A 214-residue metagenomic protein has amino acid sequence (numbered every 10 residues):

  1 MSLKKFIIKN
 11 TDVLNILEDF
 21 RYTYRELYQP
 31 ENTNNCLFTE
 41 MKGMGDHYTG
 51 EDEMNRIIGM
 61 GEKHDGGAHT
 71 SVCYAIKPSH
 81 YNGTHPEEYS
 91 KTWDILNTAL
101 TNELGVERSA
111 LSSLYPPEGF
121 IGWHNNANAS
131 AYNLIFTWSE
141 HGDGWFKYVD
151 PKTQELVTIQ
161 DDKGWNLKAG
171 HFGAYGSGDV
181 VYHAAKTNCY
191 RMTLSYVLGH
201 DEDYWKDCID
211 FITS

Functional and structural regions predicted by a protein language model:
M1-E103: Non-heme Fe(II)/2-oxoglutarate
L3, A131-N133, R191-S195: Short hydrophobic/aromatic beta-strand or adjacent loop that forms the aromatic wall/cage of a ligand/substrate-binding
T11, M41, S79, W138 (+2 more regions): Compositionally biased, intrinsically disordered low-complexity segments
D12, H80, A129, G142 (+1 more regions): Residues that cap or initiate secondary-structure elements
A75, T137-S139, V197: Short loop/turn segments at strand-loop or loop-helix junctions that form parts of catalytic or ligand-binding pockets
E103, N126-A127, A185-T187: Sterically constrained small-residue positions within well-ordered secondary structures of folded domains
V106-Y175: Catalytic core of non-heme Fe(II) oxygenases with the double-stranded beta-helix
K147-S214: Catalytic core of Fe(II)/2-oxoglutarate
